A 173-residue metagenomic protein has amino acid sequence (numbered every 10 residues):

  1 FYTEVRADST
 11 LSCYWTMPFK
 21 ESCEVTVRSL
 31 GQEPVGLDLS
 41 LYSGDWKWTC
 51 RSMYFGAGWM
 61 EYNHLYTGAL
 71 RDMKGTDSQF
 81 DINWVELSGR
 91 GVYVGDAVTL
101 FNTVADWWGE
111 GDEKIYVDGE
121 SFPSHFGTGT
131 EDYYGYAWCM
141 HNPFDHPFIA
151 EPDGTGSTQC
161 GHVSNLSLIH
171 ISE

Functional and structural regions predicted by a protein language model:
F1-L168, S172: Beta-strand-centric surfaces of beta-sandwich/beta-rich domains
